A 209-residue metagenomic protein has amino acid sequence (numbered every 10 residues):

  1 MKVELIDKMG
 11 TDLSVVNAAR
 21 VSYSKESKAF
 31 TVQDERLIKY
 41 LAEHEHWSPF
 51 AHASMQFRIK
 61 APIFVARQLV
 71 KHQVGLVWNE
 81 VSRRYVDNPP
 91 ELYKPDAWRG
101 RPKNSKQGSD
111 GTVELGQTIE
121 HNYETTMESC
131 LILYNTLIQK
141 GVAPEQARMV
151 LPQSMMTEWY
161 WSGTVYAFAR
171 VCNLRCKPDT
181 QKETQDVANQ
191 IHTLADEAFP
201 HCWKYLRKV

Functional and structural regions predicted by a protein language model:
M1-V209: Family-specific signature for flavin-dependent thymidylate synthase
